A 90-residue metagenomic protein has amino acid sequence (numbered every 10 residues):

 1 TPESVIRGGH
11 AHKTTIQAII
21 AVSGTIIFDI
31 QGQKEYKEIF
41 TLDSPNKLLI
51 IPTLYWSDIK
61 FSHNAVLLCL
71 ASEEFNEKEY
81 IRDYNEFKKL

Functional and structural regions predicted by a protein language model:
T1-K13: Conserved short histidine dyad/triad with adjacent acidic residue
T1-S4, P45-N46, P52-L54, N64: Tight coil/turn sites that cap or link beta-strands
T14-I30: Glycine- and acidic-residue-biased ligand/ion/polar-headgroup-sensing regions
I19-I20, T41, K60: Well-ordered beta-strand positions
A21, D29, I50, L68-L70: Beta-strand residues in well-ordered beta-sheet regions across diverse protein folds
F28-D29, S57-S62, C69: Short beta-strand His + acidic residue motifs that chelate non-heme Fe in jelly-roll/DSBH and cupin folds
G32-T53: Short acidic-glycine-tyrosine-enriched beta hairpin
S62-L90: Double-stranded beta-helix
